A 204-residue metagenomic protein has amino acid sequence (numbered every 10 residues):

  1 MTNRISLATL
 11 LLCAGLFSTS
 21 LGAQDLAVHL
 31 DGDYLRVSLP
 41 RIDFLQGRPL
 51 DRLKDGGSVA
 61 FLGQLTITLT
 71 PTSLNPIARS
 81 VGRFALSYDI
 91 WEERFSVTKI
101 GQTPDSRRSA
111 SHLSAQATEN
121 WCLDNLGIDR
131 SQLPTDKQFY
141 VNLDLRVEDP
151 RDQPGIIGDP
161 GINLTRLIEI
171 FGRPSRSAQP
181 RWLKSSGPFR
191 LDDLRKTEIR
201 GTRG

Functional and structural regions predicted by a protein language model:
M1-I5: Positively charged n-region of N-terminal signal peptides that target proteins for export
S6-S18: Bacterial N-terminal signal peptides
T19-G32: Cleaved targeting-peptide boundary
G32-D55: N-terminal targeting signals for Sec/Tat export/insertion, comprising classic cleavable signal peptides
L35, V59-F61, F139: Hydrophobic core residues within well-ordered beta-strands of beta-rich domains
P40-L45, Q64-T68, R146-E148: Generic short beta-strand segments
R52-T135: Structured domain cores in non-transmembrane regions
Q132-G204: Glycine-rich, aromatic-bearing surface loops/beta-hairpins
